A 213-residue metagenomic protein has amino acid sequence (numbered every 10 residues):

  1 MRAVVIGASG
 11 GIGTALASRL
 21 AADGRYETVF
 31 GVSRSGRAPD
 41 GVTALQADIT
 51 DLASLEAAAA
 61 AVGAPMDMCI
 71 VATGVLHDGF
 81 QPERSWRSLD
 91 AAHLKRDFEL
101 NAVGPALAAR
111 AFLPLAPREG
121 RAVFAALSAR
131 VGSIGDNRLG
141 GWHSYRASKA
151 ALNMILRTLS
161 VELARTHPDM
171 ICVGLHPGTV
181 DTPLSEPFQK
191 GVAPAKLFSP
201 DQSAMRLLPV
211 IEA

Functional and structural regions predicted by a protein language model:
I6-A21: N-terminal Rossmann NAD(P)H-binding glycine-rich loop of SDR-like oxidoreductase domains
S18, A106, A150-V161, M170 (+1 more regions): Conserved active-site helix of classical SDR/Rossmann-fold NAD(P)-dependent CH-OH oxidoreductases
A21-A38: Conserved glycine-rich Rossmann-like NAD(P)H-binding loop of the short-chain dehydrogenase/reductase
G36-A53: Rossmann-fold cofactor-recognition segment
V75-D78, P82-E99, R118-T166: Catalytic loop of short-chain dehydrogenase/reductase
L163-V180: Conserved Rossmann-fold SDR core element
G174, T182, E186-A213: C-terminal helical subdomain
